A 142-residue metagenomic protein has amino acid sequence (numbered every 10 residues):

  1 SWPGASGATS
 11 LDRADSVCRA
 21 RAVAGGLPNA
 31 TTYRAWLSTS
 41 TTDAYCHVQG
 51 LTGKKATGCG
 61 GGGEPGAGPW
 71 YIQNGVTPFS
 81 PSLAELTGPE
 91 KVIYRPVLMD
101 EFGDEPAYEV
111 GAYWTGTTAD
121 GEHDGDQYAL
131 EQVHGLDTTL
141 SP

Functional and structural regions predicted by a protein language model:
S1-P142: Secreted/extracellular ectodomain signature
